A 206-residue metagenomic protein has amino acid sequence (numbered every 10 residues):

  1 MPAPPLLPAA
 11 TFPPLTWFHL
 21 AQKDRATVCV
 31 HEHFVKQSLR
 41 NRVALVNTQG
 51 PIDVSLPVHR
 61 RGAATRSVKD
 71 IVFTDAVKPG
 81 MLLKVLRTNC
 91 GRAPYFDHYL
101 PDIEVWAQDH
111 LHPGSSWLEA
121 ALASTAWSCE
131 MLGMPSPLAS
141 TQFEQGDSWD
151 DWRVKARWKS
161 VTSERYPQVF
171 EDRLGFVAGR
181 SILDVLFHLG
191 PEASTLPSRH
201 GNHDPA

Functional and structural regions predicted by a protein language model:
M1-A206: Residues lining hydrophobic/aromatic ligand-binding pockets adjacent to catalytic sites
